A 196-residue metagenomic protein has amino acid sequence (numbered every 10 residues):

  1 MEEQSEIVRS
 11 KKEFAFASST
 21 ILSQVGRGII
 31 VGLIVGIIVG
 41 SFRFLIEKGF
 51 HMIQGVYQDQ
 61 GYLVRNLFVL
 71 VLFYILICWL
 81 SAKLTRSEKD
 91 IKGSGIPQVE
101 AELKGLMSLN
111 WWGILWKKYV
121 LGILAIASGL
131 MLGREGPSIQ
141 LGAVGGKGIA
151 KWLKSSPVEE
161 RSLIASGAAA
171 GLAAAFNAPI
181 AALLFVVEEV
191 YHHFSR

Functional and structural regions predicted by a protein language model:
M1-R196: Alpha-helical transmembrane segments and immediately membrane-proximal extracytoplasmic
